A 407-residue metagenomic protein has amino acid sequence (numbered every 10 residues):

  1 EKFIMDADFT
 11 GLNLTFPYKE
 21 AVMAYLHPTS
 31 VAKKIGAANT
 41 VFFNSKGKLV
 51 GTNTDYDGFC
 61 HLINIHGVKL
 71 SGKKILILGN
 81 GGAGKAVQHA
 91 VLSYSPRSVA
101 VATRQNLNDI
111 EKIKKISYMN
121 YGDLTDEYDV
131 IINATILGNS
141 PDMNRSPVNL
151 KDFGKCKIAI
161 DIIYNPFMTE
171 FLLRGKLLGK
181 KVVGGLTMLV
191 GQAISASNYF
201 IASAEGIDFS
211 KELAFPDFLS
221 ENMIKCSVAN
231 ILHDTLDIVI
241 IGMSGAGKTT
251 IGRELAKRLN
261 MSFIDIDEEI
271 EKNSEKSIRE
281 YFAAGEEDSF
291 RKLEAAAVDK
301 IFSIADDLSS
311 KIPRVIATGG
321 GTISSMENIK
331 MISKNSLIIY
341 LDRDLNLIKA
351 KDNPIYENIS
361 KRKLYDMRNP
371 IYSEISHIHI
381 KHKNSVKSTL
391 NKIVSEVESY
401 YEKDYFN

Functional and structural regions predicted by a protein language model:
E1-H66, P166-M168, L178, T187-V190: Phosphate/diphosphate ligand-binding glycine-rich loop within oxidoreductases
N53-Y56, I63-N64, V68, G72-L92 (+1 more regions): Glycine-rich adenosine-cofactor-binding loop
Y94-I113, E269, N273: NAD(P)-binding Rossmann-fold cofactor-contacting core
I113-V182, T322-N328: Rossmann-like adenosine-cofactor binding region
I162-T235, H382: Adenosine-phosphate binding glycine-rich loop
A214-D234, E254, R258, P313 (+3 more regions): NTP-dependent small-molecule kinase module
E268-I323, N328-S333: ATP-dependent small-molecule kinase phosphotransfer cores that center on conserved nucleotide phosphate-binding segments
K334-I371, I375-I378: A glycine- and Lys/Arg-enriched "phosphate-lid" helix/loop adjacent to the NTP-binding pocket of small-molecule kinases
